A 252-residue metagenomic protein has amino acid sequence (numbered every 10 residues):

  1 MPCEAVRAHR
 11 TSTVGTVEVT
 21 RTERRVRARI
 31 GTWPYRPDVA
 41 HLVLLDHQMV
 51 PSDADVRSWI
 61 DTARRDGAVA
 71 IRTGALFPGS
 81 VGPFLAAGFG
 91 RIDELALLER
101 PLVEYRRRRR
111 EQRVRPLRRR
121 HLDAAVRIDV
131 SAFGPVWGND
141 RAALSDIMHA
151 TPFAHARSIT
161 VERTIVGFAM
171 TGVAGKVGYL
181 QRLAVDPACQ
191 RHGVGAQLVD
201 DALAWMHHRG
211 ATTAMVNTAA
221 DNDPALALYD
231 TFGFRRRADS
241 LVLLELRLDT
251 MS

Functional and structural regions predicted by a protein language model:
P2-R64, A169-Q181, D186: Conserved donor-binding loop and adjoining core beta-sheet/short helix segment in diverse acyl/aminoacyl transferases
T32-W33, G138-E162, V166-A184: A conserved beta-strand-loop-helix scaffold within acyl/acetyltransferase catalytic domains
V50-D61, V185, R191-A204, H208 (+1 more regions): Conserved acetyl-CoA-binding loop-helix of GNAT-fold acetyltransferases
A63-L76, M206-T218: Conserved GNAT acetyl-CoA-binding A-motif
R72-S80, V216-L226, V242-D249: Conserved beta-strand-loop-alpha-helix junction that forms the acyl-donor binding cleft
F84, F89, Y229-D230, F234: Conserved active-site tyrosine of GNAT-family acetyltransferases
R113-A125: A short beta-loop-alpha structural element at the N-terminal edge of CoA-dependent acyl/N-acetyltransferase catalytic
R127-N139: Helix-loop element at the rim of GNAT/NAT acetyltransferase active sites that forms part of the acceptor-substrate
